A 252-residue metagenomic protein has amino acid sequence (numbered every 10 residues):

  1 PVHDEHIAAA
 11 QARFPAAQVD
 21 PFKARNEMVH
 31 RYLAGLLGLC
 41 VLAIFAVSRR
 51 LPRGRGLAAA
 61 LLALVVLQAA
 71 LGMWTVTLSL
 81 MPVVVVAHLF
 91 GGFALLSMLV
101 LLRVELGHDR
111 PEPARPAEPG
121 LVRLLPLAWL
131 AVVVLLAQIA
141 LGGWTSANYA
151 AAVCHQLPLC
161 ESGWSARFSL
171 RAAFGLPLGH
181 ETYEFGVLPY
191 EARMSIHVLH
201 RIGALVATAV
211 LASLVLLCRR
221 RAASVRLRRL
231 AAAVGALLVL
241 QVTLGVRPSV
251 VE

Functional and structural regions predicted by a protein language model:
P1-E252: Polytopic transmembrane helical bundles with strong interfacial aromatic enrichment
